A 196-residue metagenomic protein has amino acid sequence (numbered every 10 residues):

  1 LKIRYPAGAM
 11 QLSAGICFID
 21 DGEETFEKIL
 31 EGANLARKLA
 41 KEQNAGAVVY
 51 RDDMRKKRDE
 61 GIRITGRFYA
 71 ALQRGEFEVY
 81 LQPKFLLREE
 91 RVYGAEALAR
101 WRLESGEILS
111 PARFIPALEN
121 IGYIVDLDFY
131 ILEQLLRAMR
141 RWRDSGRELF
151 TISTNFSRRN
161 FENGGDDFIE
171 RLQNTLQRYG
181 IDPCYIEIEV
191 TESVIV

Functional and structural regions predicted by a protein language model:
L1-F26, L30, N34-L39: Hydrophobic helix-rich structural segments at or within alpha/beta enzyme and signaling domains
K2-I3, A45, E76-F77, Y123 (+2 more regions): Generic structural signal for secondary-structure transition and capping sites
Y5, S105, L118, G122-V125 (+1 more regions): Residues at alpha-helix boundaries and short interhelical turns
M10-L12, A45, F77, F150: A structural micro-motif
Q11, F18, I29, L87-E96 (+1 more regions): Catalytic core of bacterial c-di-GMP phosphodiesterases, primarily the EAL and HD-GYP domains, capturing alpha-helical
D20, F26-E27, L35, L39-Y80 (+3 more regions): C-di-GMP signaling machinery
N34, K41, L72, L98 (+3 more regions): Residues within alpha-helical segments
E60-A117, F150-N155, E189: Active-site core of bacterial EAL-family cyclic-dinucleotide phosphodiesterase domains
